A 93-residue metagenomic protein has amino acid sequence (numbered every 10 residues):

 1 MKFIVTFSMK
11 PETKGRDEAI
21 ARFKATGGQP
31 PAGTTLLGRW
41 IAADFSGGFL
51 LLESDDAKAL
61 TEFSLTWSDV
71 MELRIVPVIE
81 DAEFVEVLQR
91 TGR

Functional and structural regions predicted by a protein language model:
M1-R93: Conserved, structured core segments of small domains
